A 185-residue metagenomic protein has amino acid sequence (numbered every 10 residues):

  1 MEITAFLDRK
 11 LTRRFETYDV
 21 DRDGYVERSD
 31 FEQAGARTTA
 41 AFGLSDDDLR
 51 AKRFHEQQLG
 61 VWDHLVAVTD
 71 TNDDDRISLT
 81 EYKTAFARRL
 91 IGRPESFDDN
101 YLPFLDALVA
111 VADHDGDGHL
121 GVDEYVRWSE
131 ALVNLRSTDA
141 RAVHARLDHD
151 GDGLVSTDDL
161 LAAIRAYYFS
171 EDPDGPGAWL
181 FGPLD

Functional and structural regions predicted by a protein language model:
E2-F6, E56-Q57, D99-N100, V133-L135: Short helix-capping and inter-helix turn/linker motifs at the boundaries of alpha-helical repeat units
E2-L44: The feature marks the first
D8-D23, K52-D74, L102-G116, D139-T157 (+1 more regions): Primarily EF-hand calcium-binding motifs
E27-D46, I77-G92, H119-V133, T157-S170: Amphipathic regulatory helices of Ca2+-sensor modules
S45-R53: Conserved GNAT-fold acetyl-CoA-binding loop/helix
T69-F97, F104, L108: Hydrophobic, well-structured mid-protein blocks that either form specific transmembrane helices
P94-D98, E171-W179: Flexible, disordered linker segments and immediate boundary regions flanking tandem C2H2 zinc-finger modules
L135-T138, A142, I164: Long, low-complexity acidic/proline-rich regions
